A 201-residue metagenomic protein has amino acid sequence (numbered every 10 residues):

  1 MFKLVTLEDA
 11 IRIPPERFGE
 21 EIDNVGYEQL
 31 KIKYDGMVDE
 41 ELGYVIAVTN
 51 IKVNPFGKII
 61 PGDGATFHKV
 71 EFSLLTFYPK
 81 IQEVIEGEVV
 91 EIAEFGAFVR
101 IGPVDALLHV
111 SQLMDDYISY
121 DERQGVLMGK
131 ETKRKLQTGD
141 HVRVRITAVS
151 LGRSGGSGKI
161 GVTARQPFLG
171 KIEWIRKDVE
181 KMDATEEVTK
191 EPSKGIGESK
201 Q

Functional and structural regions predicted by a protein language model:
M1-Q201: Single-stranded RNA-binding regions, centering on S1/OB-family and related RNA-binding modules
